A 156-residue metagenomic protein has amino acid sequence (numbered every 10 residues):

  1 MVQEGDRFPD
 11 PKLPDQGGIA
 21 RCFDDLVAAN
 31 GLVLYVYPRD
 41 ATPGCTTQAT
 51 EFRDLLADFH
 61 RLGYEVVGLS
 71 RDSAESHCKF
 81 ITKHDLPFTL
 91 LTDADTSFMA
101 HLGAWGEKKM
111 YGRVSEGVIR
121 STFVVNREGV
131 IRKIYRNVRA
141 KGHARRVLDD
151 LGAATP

Functional and structural regions predicted by a protein language model:
M1-P156: Chalcogenol-based redox active-site neighborhoods
